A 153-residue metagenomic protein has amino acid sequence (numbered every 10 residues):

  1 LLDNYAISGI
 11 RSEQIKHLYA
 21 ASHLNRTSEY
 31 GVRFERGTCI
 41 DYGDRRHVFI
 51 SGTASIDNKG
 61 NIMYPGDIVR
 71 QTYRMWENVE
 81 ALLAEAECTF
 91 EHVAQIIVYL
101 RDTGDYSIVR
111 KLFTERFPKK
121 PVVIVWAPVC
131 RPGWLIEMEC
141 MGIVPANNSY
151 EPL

Functional and structural regions predicted by a protein language model:
L1-A94, Y99-L153: N-terminal presequence-like segments and the immediate start of the first folded domain
